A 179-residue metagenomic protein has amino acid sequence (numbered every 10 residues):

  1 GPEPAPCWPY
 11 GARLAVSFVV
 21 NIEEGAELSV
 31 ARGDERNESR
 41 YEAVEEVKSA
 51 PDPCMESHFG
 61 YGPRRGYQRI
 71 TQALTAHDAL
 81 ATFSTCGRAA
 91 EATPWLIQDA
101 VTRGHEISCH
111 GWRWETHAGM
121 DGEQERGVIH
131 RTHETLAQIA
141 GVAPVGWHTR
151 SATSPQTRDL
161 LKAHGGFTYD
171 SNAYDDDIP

Functional and structural regions predicted by a protein language model:
G1-G146, R150-P179: Catalytic alpha-helical scaffold of carbohydrate-active enzymes acting on polysaccharides/glycoconjugates
